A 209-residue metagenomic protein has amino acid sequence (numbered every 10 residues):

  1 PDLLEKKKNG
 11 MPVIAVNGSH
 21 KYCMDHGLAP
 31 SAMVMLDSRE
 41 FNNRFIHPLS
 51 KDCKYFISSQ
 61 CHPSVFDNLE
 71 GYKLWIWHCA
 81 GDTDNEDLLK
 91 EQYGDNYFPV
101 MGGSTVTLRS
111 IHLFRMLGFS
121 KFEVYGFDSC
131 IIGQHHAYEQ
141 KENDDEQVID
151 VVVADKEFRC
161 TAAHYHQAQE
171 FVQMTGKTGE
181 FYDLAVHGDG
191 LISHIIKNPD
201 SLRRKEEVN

Functional and structural regions predicted by a protein language model:
P1-N209: Metal-ion/cofactor- or nucleotide/acyl-coenzyme-handling active-site neighborhoods
